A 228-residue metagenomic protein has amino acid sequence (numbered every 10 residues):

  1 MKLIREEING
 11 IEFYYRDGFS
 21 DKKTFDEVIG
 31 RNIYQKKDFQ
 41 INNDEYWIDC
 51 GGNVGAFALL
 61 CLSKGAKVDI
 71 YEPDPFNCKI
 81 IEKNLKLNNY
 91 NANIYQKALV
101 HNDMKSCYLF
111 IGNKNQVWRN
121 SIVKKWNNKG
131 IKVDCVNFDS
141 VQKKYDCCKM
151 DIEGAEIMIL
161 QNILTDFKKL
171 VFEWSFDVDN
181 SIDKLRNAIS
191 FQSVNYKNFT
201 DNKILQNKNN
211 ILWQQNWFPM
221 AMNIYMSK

Functional and structural regions predicted by a protein language model:
M1-K228: Phosphate/nucleotide-binding beta-alpha loop and adjacent structural elements of enzyme active sites
